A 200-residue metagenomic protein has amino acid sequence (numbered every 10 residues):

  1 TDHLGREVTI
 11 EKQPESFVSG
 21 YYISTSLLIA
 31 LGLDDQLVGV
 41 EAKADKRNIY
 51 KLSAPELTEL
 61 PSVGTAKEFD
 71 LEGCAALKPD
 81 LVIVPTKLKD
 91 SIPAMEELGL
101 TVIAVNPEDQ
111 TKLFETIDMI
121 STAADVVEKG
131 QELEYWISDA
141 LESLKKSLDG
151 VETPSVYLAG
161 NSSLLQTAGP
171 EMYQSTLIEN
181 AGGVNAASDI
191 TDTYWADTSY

Functional and structural regions predicted by a protein language model:
T1-K12: Short, low-complexity disordered leader/linker segments with a strong preference for bacterial N-terminal type II
H3-G5, L60-E72, I190-Y200: Short helix-initiation/N-cap motifs at beta->coil->alpha
E7-T9, S91-Q166, V184-D189: Extracytoplasmic substrate-binding proteins
S16-G20, V156: Short periplasmic/luminal acceptor-recognition loop of GT-C membrane glycosyltransferases, typified by
S19-L77, L81, K87: A short, structured surface patch at a secondary-structure boundary
I23-S26, K43-K46, L81-V82, K87-I92 (+4 more regions): Solvent-exposed loop/turn segments at secondary-structure junctions within structured extracellular/periplasmic domains
L33, E56-T58, L98-L100, A181-G182: Short, structured coil segments at secondary-structure junctions
Q166-A196: Alpha-helical, coiled-coil/dimerization segments enriched in small aliphatic residues
